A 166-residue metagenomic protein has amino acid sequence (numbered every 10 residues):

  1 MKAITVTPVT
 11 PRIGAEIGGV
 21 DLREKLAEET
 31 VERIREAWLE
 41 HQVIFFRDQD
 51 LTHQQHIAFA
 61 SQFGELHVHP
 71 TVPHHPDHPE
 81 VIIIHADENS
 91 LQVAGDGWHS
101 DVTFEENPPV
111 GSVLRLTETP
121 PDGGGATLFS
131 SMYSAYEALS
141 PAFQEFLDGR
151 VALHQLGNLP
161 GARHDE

Functional and structural regions predicted by a protein language model:
K2-E166: Non-heme Fe(II) oxygenase catalytic core, chiefly the N-lobe of the double-stranded beta-helix
